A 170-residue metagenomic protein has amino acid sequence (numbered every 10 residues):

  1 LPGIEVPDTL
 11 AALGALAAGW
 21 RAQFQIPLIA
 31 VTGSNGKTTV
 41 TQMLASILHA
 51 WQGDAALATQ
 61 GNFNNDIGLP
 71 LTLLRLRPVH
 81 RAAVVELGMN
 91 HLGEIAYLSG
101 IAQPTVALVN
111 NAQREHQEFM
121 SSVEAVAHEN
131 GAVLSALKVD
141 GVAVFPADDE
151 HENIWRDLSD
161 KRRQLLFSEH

Functional and structural regions predicted by a protein language model:
L1-T32, T39-A45, H49-W51, I67 (+1 more regions): Short, basic phosphate-binding NTP loop
L16, V31, L69, E86 (+4 more regions): Residue-level signal for inorganic ion chemistry
H49, R77-P78, Q103, K138-V139 (+1 more regions): Short conserved AdoMet
G53-I67, N111: Short beta-strand-centered segment that lines the nucleotide-binding/catalytic pocket of NTP-utilizing
T59, D66-A82: P-loop NTPase switch/communication element
R81-L92: Switch II (G3) loop of P-loop NTPases
N90-I101: Switch II of P-loop NTPase G domains
V106-H170: Acidic, Mg2+-coordinating active-site environments of NTP-dependent enzymes
